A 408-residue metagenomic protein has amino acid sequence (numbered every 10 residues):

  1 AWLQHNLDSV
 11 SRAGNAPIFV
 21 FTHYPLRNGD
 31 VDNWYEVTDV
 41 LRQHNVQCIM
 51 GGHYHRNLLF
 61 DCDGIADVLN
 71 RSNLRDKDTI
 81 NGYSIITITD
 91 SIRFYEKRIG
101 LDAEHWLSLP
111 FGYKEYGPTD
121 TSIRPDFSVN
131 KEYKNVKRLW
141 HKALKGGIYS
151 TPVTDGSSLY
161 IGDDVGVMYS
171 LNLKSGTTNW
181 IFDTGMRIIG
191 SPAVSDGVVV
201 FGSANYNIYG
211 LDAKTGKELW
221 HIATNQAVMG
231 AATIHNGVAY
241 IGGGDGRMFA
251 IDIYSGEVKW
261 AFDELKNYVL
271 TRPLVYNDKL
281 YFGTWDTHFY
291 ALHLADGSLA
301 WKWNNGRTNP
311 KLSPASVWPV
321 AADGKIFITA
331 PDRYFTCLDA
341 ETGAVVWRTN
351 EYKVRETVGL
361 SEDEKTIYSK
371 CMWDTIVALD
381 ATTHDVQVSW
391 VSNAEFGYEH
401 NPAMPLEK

Functional and structural regions predicted by a protein language model:
A1-G64: His/acidic metal-ligating clusters that form di-metal
I65-D126: Binuclear metal-dependent phosphoesterase catalytic core
T89, N172-G176, D212-G216, D252-G256 (+3 more regions): Short loop/turn segments that connect beta-strands within beta-propeller blades
Y133-V153, W180-S195, E218-H235, G244 (+6 more regions): Extracytoplasmic beta-rich repeat domains
S158-I161, V199-F201, V238-I241, F249 (+5 more regions): Conserved beta-propeller blade signature
D163, S203-A204, G243-G244, T284-W285 (+2 more regions): Structural signature of WD-repeat beta-propellers
